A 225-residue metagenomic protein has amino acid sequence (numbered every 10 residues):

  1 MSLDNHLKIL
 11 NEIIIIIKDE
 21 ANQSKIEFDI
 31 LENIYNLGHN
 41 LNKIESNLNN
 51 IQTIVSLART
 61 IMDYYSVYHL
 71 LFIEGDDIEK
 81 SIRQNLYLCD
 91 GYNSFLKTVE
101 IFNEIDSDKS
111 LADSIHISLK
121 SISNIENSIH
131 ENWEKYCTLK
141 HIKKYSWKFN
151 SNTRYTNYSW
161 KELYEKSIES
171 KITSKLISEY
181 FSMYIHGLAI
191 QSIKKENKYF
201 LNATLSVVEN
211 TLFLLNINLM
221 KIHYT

Functional and structural regions predicted by a protein language model:
M1-K25, D90-T225: Secondary-shell segments that build the walls of catalytic and ion/ligand-binding clefts
S24, E45-V55, E79, K194-Y199: Short, surface-exposed loop/turn segments at secondary-structure junctions
L31-N42, N49-I73, S182, E209: Short, hydrophobic, well-ordered secondary-structure elements
N36-N47, T156-E165: Short amphipathic alpha-helical segments and their helix-coil junctions
Y68, G75-D76, Q191, K195: Short, polar/charged, Gly/Pro-enriched helix-capping and turn/loop motifs at alpha-helix termini and inter-helix linkers
F72-R83: Short, glycine/acidic-rich hinge or "gate" loops at secondary-structure transitions that mediate conformational
Q84-L88: Contiguous hydrophobic, core-forming segments of folded domains
